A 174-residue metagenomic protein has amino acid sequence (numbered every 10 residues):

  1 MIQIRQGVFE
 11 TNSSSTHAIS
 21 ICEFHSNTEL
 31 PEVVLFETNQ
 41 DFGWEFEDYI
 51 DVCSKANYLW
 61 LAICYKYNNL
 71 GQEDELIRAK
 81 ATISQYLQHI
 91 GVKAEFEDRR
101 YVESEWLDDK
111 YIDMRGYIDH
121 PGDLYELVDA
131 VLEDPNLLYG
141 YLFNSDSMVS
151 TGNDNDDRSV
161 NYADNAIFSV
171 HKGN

Functional and structural regions predicted by a protein language model:
M1-I4, D41-W44, P121-D123: Short amphipathic alpha-helical surface micro-motifs
M1-N27: Short, extreme N-terminal segment that most often corresponds to the first beta-strand
F9, V34-L35, G91-K93: N-terminal non-cleavable signal-anchor helices
S26-I50: Charged, amphipathic alpha-helical linkers/stalks
D48-A163: Low-complexity intrinsically disordered segments
F168-N174: Short acidic DE-rich linear segments
